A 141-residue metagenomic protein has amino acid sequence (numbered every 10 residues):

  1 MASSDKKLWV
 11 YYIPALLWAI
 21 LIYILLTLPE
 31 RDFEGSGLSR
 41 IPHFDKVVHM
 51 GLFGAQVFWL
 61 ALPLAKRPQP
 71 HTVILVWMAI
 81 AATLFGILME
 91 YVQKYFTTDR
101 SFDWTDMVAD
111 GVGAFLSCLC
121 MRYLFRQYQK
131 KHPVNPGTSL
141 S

Functional and structural regions predicted by a protein language model:
M1-T105, G111-S141: Bulky hydrophobic segments
